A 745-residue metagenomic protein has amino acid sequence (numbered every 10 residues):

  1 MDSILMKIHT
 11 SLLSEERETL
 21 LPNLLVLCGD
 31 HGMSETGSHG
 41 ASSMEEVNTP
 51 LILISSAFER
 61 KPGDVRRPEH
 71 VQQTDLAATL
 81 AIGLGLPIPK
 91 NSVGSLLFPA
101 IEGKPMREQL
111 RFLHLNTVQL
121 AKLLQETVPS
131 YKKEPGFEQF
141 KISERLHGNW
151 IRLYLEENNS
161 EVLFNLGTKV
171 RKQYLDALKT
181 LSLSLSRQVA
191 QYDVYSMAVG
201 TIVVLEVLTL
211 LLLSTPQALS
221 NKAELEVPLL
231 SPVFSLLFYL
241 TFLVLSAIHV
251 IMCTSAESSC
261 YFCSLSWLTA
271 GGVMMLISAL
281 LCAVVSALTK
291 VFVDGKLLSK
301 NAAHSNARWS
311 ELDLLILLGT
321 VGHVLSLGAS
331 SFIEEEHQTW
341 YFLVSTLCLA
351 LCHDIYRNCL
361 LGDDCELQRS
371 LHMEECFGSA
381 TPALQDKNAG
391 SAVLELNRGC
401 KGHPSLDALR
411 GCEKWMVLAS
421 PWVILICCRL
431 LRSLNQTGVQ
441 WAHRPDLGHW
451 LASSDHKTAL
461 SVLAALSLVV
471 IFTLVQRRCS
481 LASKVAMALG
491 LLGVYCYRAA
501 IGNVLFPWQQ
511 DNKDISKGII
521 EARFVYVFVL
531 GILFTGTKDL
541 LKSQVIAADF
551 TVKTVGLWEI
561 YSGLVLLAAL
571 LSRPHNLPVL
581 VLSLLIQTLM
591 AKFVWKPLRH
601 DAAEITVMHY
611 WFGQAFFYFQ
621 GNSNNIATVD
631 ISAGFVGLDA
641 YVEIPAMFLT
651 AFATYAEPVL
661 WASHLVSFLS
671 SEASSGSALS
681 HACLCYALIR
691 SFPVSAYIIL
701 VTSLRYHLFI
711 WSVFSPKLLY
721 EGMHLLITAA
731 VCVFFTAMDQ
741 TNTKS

Functional and structural regions predicted by a protein language model:
M1-S745: Feature captures the catalytic ectodomains and active-site-proximal regions of enzymes that hydrolyze or transfer
